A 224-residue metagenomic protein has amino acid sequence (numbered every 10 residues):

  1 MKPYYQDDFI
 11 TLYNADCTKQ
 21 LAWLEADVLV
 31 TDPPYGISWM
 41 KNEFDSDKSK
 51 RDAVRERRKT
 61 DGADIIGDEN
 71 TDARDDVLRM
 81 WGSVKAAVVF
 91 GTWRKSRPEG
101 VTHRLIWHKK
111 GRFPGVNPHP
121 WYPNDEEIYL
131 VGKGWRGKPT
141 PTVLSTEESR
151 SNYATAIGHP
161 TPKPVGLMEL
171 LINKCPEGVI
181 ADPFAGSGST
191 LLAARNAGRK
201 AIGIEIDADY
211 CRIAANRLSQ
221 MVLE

Functional and structural regions predicted by a protein language model:
K2-I202, C211: Core catalytic lobe of class I
E205-I206: Conserved acidic E/D residue at the C-terminus of a beta-strand in Rossmann-like folds
A214-A215: Conserved SAM-binding loop
S219-E224: Class I S-adenosyl-L-methionine-dependent methyltransferase module
